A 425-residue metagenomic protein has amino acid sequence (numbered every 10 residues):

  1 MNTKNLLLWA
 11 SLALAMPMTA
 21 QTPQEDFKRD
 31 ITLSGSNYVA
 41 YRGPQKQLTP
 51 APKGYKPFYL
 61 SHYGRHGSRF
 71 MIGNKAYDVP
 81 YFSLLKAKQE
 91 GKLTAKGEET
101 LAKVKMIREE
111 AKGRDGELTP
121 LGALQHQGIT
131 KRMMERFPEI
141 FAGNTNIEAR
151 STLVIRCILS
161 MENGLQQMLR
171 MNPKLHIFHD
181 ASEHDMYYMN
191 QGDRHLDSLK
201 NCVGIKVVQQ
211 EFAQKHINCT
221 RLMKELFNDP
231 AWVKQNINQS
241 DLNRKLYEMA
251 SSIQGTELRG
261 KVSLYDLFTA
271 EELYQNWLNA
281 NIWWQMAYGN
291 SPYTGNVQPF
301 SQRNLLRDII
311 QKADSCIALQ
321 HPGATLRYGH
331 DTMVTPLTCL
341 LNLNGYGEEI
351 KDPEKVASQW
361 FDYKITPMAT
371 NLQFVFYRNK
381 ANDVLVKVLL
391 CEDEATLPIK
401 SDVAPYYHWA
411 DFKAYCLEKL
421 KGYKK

Functional and structural regions predicted by a protein language model:
M1-P23: Bacterial Sec-dependent N-terminal signal peptides
Q21-E148, T152-T325, G329-K425: Signature for phosphate-centric chemistry
